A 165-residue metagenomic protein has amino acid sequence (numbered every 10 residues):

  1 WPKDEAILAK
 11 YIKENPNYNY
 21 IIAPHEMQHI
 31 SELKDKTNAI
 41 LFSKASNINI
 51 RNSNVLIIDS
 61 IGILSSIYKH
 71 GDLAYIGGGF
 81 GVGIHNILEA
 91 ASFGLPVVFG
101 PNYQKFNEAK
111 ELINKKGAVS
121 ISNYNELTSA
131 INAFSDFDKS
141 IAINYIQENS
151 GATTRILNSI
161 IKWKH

Functional and structural regions predicted by a protein language model:
W1-H165: Nucleotide-activated sugar donor-binding and catalytic core shared by glycosyltransferases and related lipid-linked
